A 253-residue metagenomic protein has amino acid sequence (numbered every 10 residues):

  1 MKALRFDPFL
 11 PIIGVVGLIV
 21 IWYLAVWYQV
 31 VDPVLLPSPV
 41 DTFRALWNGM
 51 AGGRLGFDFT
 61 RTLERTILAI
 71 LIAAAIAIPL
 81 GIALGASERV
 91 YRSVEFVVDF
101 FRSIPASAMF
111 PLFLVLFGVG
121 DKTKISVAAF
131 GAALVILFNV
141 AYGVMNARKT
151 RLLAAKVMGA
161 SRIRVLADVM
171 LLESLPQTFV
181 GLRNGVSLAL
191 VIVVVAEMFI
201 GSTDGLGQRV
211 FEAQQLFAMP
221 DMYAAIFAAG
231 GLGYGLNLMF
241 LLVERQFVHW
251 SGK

Functional and structural regions predicted by a protein language model:
A3, Y28-A74: Periplasmic/extracellular loop-to-transmembrane helix junction in inner-membrane transport proteins
F9, I13, L18-I21, G56 (+6 more regions): Hydrophobic alpha-helical transmembrane segments of multipass integral membrane proteins, especially permease/channel
F57-R65, V115-I136, F179, D221-A225: Loop-to-helix entry region at the N-terminal start of transmembrane alpha-helices in multi-pass membrane transporters
I78-L114, A128, F138-Y142, A147 (+1 more regions): Cytoplasmic-entry segments and transmembrane alpha-helices of multi-pass inner-membrane transporters
E88, M145, P176, V180-R183 (+1 more regions): C-terminal transmembrane helix and the adjacent membrane-cytosol boundary/short C-terminal tail of inner/organellar
V115, V144, I192-A228, G252-K253: Glycine-rich helix-loop "coupling/hinge" segments at transmembrane-helix boundaries in multipass transporters
S126, F130, I163-V195, A224 (+2 more regions): Transmembrane alpha-helices
Y142-T178, V210: Short cytoplasmic-facing helical segments at TM-TM junctions of multi-pass membrane proteins
